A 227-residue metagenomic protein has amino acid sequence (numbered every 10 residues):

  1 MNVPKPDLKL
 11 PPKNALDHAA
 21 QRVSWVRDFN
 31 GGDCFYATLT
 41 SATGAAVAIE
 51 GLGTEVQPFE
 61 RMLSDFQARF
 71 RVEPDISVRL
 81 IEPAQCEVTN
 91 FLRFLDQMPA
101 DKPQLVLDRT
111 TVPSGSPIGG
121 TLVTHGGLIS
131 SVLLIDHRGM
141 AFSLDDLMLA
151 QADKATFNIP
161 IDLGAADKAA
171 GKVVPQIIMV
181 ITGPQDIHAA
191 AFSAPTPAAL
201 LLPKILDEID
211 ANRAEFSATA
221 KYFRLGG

Functional and structural regions predicted by a protein language model:
N2-G227: Secretory-pathway glycoprotein ectodomains that are cysteine- and/or Ser/Thr/Pro-rich
